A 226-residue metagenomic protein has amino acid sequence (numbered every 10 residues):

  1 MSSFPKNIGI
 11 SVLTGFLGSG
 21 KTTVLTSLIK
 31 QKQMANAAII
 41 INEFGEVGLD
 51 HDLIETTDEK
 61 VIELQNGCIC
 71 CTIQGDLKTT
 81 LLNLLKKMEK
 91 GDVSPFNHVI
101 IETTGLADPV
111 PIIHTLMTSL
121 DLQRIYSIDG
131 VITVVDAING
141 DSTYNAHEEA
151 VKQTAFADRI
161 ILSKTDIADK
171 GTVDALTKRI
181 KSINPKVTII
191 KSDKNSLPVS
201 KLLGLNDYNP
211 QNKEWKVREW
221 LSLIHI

Functional and structural regions predicted by a protein language model:
S2-F4, K152, R159, T165-I224: C-terminal accessory "lid"/substrate-recognition subdomains
S2-V12, S19, T23-G130, V134-T143: Nucleotide-state-sensitive switch-loop elements of NTP-binding domains
I40, N66-I69, K90-G91, Y126-G130 (+4 more regions): Short, surface-exposed, polar/charged, turn-prone segments marking secondary-structure boundaries
A107-I112, G140-A146, L162, N206-N212: Short, charged low-complexity intrinsically disordered segments located at boundaries of structured domains
T115-Y126, V135-I183: Conserved C-terminal guanine-recognition region of P-loop GTPase G domains, centered on the G4
